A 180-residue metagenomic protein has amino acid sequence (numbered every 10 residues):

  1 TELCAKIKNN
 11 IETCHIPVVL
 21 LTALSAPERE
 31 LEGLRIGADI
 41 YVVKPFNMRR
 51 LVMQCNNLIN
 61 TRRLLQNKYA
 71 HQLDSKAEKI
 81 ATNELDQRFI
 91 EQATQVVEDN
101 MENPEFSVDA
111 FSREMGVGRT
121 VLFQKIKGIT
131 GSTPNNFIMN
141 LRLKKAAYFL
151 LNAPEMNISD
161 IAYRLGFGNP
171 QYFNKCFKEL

Functional and structural regions predicted by a protein language model:
E2, N9, C14, S25-I40 (+1 more regions): Alpha4 helix (beta4-alpha4-beta5 surface) of REC/receiver domains from two-component response regulators
V42-K44: A Lys-centered signature of the CheY-like receiver
F46-C55, I59: C-terminal output helix
N56-Q72: The C-terminal output helix
A81-E105, M139-M156: A short, Lys/Arg-enriched amphipathic alpha-helix from helix-turn-helix/homeodomain DNA-binding modules
L122, I126, Y172-F173, F177: Short hydrophobic/aromatic patch on the recognition helix
G128-G168: Terminal helix-turn-helix DNA-binding modules in bacterial transcription factors
